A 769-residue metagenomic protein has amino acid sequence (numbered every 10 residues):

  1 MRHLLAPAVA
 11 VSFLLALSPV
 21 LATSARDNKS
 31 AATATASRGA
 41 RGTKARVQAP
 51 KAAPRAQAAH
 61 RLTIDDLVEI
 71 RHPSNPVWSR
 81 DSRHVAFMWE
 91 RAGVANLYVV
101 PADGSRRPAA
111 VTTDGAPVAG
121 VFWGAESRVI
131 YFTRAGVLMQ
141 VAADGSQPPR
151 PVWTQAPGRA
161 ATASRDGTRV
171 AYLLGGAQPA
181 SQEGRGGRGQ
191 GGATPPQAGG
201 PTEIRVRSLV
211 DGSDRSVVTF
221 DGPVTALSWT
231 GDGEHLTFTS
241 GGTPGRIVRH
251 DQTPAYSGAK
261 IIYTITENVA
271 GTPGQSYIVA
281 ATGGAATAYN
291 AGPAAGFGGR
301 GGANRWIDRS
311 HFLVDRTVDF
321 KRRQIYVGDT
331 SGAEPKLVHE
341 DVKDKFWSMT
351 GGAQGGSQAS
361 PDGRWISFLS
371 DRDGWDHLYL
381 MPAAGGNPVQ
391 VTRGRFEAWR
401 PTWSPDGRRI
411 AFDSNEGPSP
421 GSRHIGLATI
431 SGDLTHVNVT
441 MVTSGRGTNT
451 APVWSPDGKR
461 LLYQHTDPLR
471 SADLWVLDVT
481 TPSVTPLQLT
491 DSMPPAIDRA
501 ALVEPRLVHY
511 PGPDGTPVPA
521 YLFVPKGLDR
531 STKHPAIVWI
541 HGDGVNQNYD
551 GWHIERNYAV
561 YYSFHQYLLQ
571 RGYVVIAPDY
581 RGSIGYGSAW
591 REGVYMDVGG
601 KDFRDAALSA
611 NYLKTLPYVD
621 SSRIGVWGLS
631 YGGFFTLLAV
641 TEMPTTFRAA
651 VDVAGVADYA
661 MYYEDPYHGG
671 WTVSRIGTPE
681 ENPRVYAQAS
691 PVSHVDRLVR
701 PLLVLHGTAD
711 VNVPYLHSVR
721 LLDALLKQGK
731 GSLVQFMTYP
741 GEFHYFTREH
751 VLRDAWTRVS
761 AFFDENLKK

Functional and structural regions predicted by a protein language model:
P7-P19: Bacterial N-terminal signal peptides
R38-R46, P50-K51, G175-R205, F238-A286 (+3 more regions): Predominantly five- to eight-bladed beta-propeller fold
P54-R71: A short helix->beta-strand "capping" segment at the edge of beta-propeller domains
I70-M88, T113-T133, Q155-P179, R215-G241 (+11 more regions): Conserved beta-propeller blade repeats
V94-Y98, V137-M139, A180-Q182, G199-E203 (+6 more regions): Structural motif
P101-G104, A142-S146, L209-G212, A280-G284 (+4 more regions): Short loop/turn segments that connect beta-strands within beta-propeller blades
V137-M139, A143-R207, D211-S228, G245-I247 (+1 more regions): Asp-box/WD-like beta-propeller blade repeats and closely related beta-sheet repeat scaffolds
A303, R309, M441-S444, T448-K769: Serine-hydrolase catalytic core recognition
